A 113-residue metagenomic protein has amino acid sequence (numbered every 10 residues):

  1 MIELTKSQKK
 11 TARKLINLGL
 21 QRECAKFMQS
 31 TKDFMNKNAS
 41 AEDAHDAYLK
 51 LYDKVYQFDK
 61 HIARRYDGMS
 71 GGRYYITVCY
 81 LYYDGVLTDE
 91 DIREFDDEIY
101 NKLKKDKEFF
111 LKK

Functional and structural regions predicted by a protein language model:
M1-K113: Acidic, Ser/Pro/Thr-rich low-complexity regulatory regions and the short amphipathic helical interaction modules they
